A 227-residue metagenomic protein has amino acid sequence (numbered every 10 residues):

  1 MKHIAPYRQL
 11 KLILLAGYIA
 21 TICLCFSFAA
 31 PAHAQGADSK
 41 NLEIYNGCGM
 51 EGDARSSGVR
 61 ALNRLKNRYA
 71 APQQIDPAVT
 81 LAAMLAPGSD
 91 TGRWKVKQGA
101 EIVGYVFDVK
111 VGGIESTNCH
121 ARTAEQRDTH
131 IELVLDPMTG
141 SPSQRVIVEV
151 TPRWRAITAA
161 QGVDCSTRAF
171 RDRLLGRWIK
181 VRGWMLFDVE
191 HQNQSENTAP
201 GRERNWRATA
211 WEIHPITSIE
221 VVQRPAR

Functional and structural regions predicted by a protein language model:
H3-Y18: Bacterial N-terminal signal peptides that target proteins for export
I4-A5, A29-P31: A composition/secondary-structure signal for short, hydrophobic, low-basic-content segments with alpha-helix propensity
R8, L24-F26, L175: Residues at the start of alpha-helices and the adjacent loop-to-helix junctions
K11, I19-T21, D38, L62: Short linear sequence motifs
L15-S27: Bacterial N-terminal signal peptides
H33-R227: OB-fold and OB-like single-stranded nucleic-acid-recognition modules and their adjacent interaction interfaces
